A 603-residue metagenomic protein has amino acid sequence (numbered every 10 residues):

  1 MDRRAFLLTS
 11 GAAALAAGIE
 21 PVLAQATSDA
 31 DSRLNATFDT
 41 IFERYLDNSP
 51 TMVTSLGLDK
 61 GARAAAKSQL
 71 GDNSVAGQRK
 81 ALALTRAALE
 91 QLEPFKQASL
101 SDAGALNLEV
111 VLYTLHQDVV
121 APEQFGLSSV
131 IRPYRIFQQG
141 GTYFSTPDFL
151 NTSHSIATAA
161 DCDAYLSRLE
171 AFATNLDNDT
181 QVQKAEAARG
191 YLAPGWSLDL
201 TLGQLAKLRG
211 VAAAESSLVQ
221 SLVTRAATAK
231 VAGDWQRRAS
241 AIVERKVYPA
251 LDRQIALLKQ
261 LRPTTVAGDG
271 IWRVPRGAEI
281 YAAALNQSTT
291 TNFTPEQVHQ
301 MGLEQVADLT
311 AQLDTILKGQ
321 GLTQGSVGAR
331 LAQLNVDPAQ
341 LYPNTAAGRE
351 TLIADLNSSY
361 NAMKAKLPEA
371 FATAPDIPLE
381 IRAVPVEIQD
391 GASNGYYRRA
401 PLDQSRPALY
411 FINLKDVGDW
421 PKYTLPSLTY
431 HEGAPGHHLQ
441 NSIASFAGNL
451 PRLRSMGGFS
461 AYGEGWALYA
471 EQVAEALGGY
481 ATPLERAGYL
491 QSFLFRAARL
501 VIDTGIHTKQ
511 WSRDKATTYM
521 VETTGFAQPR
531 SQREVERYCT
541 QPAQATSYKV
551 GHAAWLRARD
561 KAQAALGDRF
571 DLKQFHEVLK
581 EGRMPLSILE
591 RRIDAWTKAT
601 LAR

Functional and structural regions predicted by a protein language model:
M1-A14: N-terminal secretory signal peptides and thylakoid transit peptides that target proteins across membranes
L8, L23-R603: N-terminal maturation segment of proteins
